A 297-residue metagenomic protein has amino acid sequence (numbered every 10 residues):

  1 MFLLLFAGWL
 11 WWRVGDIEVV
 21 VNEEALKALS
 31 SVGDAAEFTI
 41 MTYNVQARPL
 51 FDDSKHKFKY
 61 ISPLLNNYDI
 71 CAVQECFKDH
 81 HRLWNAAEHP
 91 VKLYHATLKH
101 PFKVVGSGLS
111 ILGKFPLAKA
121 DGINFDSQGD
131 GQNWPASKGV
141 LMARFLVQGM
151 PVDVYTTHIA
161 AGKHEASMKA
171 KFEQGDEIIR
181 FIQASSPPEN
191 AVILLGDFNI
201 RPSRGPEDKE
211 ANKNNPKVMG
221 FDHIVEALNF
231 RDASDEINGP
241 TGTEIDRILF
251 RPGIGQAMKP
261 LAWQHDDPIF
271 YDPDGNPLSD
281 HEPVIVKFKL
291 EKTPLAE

Functional and structural regions predicted by a protein language model:
F2, F6-A28, Q183-I193, I200-E297: Metal-dependent phosphoester-hydrolase catalytic domains
W12-V32, I70-I159, W263: Structured beta-strand-rich core segments of catalytic domains in phosphoester-bond hydrolases
A35, V104, N133-S137, G239-T241 (+1 more regions): A generic structural micro-feature
E37-K59, H100-P101, S127-P135, A160-A170: Acidic/histidine-rich helix-loop elements that form or flank divalent-metal/phosphate-binding sites at the catalytic
F38-V45, I61-L83, L112, A143 (+5 more regions): Active-site beta-strand/loop signature of hydrolases that rely on acidic residues for catalysis
A47-D53, V73, D121, L295: Short, solvent-exposed loop/turn elements at domain surfaces
D52-K55, K59, C76-P90, F102-G106 (+2 more regions): Metal-dependent catalytic neighborhoods of phosphoester/phosphodiester hydrolases
H56, Y60-P63, S107, A170-E173 (+3 more regions): Extracytoplasmic/secreted proteins, especially bacterial periplasmic and envelope-associated proteins
